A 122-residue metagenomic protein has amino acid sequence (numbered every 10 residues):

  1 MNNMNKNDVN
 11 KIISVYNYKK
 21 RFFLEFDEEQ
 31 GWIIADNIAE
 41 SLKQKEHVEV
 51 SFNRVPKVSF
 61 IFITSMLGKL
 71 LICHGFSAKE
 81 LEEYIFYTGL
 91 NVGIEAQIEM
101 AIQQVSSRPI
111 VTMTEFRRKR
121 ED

Functional and structural regions predicted by a protein language model:
M1-M4, M66, M100, M113: Detector for methionine-enriched segments
M1-N17: Short beta-strand/loop segment at the start of cytosolic alpha/beta domains
N5-D8, S77, T112: Serine/threonine-rich low-complexity intrinsically disordered regions
N7-N10, R21, S41, R120-E121: Conserved catalytic alpha/beta core of Sir2/sirtuin-type deacylases, generalized to analogous enzyme cores that bind
N17-V48, F52-I102: Amphipathic alpha-helical interaction surfaces in cytosolic regulatory modules
S106-I110, T114: Aromatic-anchored, charged helix-turn/loop surface patch used as a conserved interaction hotspot
M113-D122: A cross-taxonomic marker for long C-terminal extensions/tails that follow the last structured domain
